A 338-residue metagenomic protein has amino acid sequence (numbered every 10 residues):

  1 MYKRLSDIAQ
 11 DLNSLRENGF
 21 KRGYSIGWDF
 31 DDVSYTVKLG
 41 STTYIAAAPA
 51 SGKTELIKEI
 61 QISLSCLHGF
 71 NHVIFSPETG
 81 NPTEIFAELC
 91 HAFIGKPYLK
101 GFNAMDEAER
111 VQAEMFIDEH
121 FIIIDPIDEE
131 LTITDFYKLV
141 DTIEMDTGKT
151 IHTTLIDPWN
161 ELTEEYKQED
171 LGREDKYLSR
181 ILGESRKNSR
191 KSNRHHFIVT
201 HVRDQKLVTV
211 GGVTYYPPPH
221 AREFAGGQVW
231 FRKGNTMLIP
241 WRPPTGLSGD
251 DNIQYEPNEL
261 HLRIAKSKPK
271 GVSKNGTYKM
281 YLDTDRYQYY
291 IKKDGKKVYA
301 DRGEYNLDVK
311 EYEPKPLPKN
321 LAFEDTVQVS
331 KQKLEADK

Functional and structural regions predicted by a protein language model:
M1-E17, F116, I133-I151, K187-S192 (+1 more regions): C-terminal regions of RecA-like/P-loop NTPase motor modules
M1-K96, D337: The Walker A/P-loop phosphate-binding site
W28-S34, L67-T150, T277-Y278, E313-P316 (+1 more regions): Cytosolic-facing regulatory segments adjacent to core modules
S51-K53, G80-I85, T132, E161-E165 (+3 more regions): Flexible loop/turn segments at secondary-structure boundaries
I74, L155-I156, R194-H201: Structural recognition of the conserved hydrophobic beta-strand(s) that form the central parallel beta-sheet of P-loop
P77, H201, R242: Cofactor-binding loop segments of dinucleotide-utilizing enzymes, especially the Rossmann-like FAD- and NAD(P)+-binding
I123-R190: Phosphate-binding/switch loop-helix module in NTP-utilizing enzymes
